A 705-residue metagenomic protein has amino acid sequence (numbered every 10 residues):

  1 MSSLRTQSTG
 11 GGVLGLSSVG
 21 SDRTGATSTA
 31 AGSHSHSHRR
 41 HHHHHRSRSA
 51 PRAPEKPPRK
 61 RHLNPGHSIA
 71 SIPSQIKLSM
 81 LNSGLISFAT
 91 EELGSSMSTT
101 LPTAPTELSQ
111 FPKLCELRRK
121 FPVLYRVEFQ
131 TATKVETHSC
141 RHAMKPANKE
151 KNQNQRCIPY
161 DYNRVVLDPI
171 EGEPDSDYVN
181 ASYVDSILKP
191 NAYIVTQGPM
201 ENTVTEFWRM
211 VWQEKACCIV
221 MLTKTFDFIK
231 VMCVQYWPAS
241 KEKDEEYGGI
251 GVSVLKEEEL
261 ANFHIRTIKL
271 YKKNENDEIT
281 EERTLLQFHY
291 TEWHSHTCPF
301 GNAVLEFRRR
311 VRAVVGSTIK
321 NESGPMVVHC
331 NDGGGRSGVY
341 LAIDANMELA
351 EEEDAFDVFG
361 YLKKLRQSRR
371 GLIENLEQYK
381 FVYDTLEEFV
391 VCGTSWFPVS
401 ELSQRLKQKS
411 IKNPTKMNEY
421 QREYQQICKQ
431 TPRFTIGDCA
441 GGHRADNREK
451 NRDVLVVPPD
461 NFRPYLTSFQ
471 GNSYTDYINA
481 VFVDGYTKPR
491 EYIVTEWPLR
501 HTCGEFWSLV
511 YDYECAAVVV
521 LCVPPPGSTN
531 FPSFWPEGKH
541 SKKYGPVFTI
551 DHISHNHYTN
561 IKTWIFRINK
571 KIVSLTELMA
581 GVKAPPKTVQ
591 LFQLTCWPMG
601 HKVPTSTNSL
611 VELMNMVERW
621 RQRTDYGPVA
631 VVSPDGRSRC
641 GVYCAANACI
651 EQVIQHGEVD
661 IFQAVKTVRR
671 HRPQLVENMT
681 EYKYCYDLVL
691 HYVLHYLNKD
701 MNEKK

Functional and structural regions predicted by a protein language model:
M1-K705: Cys-based phosphatases of the PTP/DUSP/CDC25 superfamily and their flanking regulatory architecture
